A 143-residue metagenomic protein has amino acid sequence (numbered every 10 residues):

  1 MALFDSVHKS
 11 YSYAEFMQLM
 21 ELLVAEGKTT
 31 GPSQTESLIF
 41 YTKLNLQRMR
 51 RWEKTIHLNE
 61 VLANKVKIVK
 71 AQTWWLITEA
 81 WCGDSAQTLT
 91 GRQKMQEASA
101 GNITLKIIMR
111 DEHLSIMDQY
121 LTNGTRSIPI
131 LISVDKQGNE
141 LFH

Functional and structural regions predicted by a protein language model:
M1-A71, K94, A98, M117-G124 (+1 more regions): Non-globular targeting/processing and membrane-anchoring segments
H57-E60, A86, T125-D135: Short, Lys/Arg-enriched charge-dense amphipathic segments
W74-E79, R92, A100-I116, S127 (+1 more regions): Thiol-based oxidoreductase modules, predominantly thioredoxin-like and allied folds used for disulfide exchange
A80-Q87: Conserved redox-active cysteine motifs that mediate thiol-disulfide chemistry, especially di-cysteine Cys-X(1-2)-Cys
G83, L114, E140: Flexible, glycine-rich phosphate/dinucleotide-binding loops and adjacent beta-alpha linkers at cofactor/substrate
Q87, G91-M95: Non-catalytic alpha-helical scaffold/packing segments enriched in small hydrophobic residues
L89, D118-Y120, I132: Surface-exposed beta-strand edges and their flanking turn/coil or helix-capping segments
